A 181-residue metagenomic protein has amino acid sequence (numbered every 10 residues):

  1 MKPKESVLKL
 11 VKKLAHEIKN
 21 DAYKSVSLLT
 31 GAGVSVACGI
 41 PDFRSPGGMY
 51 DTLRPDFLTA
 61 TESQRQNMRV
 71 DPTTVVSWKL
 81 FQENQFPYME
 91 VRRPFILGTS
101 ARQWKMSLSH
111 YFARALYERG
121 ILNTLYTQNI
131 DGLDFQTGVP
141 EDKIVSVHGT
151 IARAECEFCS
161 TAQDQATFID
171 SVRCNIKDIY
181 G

Functional and structural regions predicted by a protein language model:
M1-G181: Conserved catalytic core of sirtuin-type NAD+-dependent deacylases
